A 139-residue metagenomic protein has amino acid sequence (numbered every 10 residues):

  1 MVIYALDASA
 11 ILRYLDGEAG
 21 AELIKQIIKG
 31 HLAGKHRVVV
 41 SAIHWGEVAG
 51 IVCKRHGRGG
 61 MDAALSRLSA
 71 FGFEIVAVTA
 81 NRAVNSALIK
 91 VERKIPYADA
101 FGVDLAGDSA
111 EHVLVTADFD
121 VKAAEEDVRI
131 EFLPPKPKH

Functional and structural regions predicted by a protein language model:
M1-I3, V103-H139: Acidic, PIN/NYN-like endoribonuclease modules and their adjacent C-terminal/linker elements
M1-V40, C53-S66, K136-H139: Short, well-structured N-terminal submotif of metal-dependent ribonuclease cores
A10-I11, H44, R82, G102 (+1 more regions): Alpha-helix capping/helix-boundary segments
E22, V39-A42, D62, A80 (+2 more regions): Non-catalytic, surface-exposed connector residues within folded enzymatic/regulatory domains
L23, E47-V48, N85, A123-A124: Phosphate- and divalent-cation-binding pockets in alpha/beta enzyme and binding domains that engage nucleotide-derived
A64-T79, A83-V84, E92, K122-H139: Short acidic, glycine/proline-enriched helix-loop-strand junctions
E74-V113, A117: Active-site neighborhoods of divalent-metal-dependent phosphate/nucleic-acid chemistry enzymes
